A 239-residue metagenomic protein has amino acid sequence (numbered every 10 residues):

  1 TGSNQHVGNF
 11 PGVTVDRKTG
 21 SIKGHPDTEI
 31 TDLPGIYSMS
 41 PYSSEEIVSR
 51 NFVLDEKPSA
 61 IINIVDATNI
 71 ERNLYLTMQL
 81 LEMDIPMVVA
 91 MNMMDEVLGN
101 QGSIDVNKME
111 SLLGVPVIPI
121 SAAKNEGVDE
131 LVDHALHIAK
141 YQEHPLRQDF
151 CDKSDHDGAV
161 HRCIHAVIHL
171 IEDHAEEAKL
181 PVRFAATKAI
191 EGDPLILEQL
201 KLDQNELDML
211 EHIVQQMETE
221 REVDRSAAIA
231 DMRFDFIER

Functional and structural regions predicted by a protein language model:
T1-S44, L54-E56, A60, E82: Conserved G1/Walker A P-loop phosphate-binding module
S3, G12, G35-I36, A67-E71 (+2 more regions): Conserved nucleotide-binding/hydrolysis micro-motifs of P-loop NTPases
V7, Y37, P41, T68 (+8 more regions): Catalytic cores of large soluble enzymes that bind and process phosphate-bearing ligands
P11, V15-K18, E29, P41 (+9 more regions): Helical mechanochemical/support elements of P-loop NTPase systems and associated helical scaffolds
G20-H25, V48-I118: Conserved C-terminal guanine-recognition region of P-loop GTPase G domains, centered on the G4
D95-D152: Canonical P-loop GTPase G-domain recognition
G114, Y141-R239: Extended helical scaffolds that flank P-loop GTPase cores
